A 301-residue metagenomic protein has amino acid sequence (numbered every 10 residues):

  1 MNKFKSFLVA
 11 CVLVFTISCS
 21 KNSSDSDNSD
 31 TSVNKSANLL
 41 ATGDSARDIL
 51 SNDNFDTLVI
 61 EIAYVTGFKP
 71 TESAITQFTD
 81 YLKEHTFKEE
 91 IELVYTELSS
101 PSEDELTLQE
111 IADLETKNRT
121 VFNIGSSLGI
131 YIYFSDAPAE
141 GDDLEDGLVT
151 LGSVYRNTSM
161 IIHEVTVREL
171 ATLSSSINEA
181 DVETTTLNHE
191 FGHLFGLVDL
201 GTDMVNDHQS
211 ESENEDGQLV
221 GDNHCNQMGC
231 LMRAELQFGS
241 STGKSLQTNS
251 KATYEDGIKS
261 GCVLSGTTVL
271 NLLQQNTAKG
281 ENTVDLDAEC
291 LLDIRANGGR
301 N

Functional and structural regions predicted by a protein language model:
M1-L8: Bacterial N-terminal signal peptides that target proteins for export
F15-S18: C-terminal motif of bacterial Sec signal peptides marking the signal peptidase cleavage site
N22-E140, A278-T283, D287-N301: Propeptide-to-catalytic entry region of secreted or membrane-anchored zinc metalloproteases
V59-E61, Y131, S159-I161, C230-L231: Generic structural signal for residues positioned in beta-strands
T79-N188, L194-G217: Metzincin-family zinc-dependent endopeptidase catalytic domain
S174-Q275: The catalytic-center signature of Zn2+-dependent metalloproteases
